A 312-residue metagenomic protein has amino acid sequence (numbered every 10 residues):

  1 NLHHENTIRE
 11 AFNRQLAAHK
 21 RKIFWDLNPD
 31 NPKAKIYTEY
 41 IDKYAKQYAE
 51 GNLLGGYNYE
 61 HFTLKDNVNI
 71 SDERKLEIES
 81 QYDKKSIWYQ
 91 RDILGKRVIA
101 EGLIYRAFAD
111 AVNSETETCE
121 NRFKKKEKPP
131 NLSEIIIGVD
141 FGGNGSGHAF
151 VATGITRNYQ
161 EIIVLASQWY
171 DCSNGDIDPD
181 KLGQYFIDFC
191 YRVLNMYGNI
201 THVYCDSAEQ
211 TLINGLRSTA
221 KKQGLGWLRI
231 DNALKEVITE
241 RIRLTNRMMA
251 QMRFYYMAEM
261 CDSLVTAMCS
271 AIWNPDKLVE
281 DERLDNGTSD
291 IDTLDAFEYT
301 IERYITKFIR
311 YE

Functional and structural regions predicted by a protein language model:
N1, D26-N28, V139-F141, T153 (+2 more regions): Short His-Asn-centered micro-motif
H3-Y82: ASCE P-loop NTPase helicase motor core
K46, G154-N158: Short loop/turn segments immediately following beta-strands, especially the blade-tip and inter-blade linker loops
V68-G142: ATPase catalytic-site recognition across NTP-hydrolyzing enzymes
T116-E120, I301-E312: Acidic two-metal-ion nuclease catalytic site recognized across multiple nuclease folds, prominently DnaQ/RNase D-T
G147-G154: Short beta-strand scaffold segments in enzyme catalytic cores
E161-L284, K307-F308: Mg2+-dependent endonuclease catalytic cores in nucleic-acid-processing enzymes, primarily RNase H-like
